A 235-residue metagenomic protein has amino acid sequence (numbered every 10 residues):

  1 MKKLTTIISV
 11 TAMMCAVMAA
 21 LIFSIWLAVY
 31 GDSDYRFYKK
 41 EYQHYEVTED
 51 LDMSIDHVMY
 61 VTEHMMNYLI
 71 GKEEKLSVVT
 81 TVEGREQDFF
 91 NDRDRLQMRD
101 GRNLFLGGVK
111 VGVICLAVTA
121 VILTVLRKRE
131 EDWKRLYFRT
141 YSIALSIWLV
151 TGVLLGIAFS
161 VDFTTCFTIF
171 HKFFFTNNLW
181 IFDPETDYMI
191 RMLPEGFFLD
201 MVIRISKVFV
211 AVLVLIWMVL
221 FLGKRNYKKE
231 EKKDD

Functional and structural regions predicted by a protein language model:
M1-Y35: Hydrophobic secretory-pathway targeting helix
K2-T11, C115-T165, L215-D235: Juxtamembrane interface at the cytosolic side of transmembrane helices
W26-T48, H171-K172: Alpha-helical transmembrane signal-anchor/signal-peptide segments
T48-V61, G84-R93, I143-V161: Hydrophobic alpha-helical transmembrane segments
T62-V82, C166-F173: Alpha-helical transmembrane segments of integral membrane proteins, especially early/N-terminal helices
I70-I114, E195-S206: Individual transmembrane alpha-helix segments
S160-E185: Juxtamembrane non-transmembrane "cap" segments at the membrane-aqueous interface of multi-pass membrane proteins
N178-K233: Terminal transmembrane helical module of multi-pass membrane proteins
